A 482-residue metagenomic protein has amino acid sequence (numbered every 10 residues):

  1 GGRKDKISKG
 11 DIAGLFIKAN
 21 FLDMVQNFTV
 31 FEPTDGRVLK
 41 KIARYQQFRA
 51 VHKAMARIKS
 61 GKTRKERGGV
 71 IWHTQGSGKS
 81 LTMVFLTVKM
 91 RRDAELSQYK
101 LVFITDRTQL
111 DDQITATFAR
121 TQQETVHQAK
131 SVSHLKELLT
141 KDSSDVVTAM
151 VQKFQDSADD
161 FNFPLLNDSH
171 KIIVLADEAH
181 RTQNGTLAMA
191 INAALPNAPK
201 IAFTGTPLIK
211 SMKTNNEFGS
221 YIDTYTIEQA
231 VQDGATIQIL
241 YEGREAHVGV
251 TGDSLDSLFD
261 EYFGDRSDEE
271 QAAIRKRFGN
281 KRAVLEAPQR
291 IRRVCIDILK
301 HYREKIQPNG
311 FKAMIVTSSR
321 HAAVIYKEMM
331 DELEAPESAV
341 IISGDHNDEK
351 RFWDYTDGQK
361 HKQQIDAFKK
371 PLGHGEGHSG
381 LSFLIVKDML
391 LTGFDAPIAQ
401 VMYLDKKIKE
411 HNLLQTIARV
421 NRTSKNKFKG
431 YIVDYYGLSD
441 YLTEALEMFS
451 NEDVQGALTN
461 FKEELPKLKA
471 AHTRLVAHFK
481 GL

Functional and structural regions predicted by a protein language model:
G1-K100, Q109, Q113-E124, D142-S143 (+3 more regions): ATP-dependent helicase/translocase motor core
K6, K213-G310, K327-E332: Interdomain helical connector at the RecA1-RecA2 junction of SF1/SF2 helicase-like NTPases
Q75, E178-R181, A194-S211, G234: Conserved helicase ATPase motor motifs in RecA-like P-loop NTPase domains
A119-D159: Inter-Walker segment of RecA-like/P-loop motor cores
D145, R277-V386: Conserved C-terminal RecA-like helicase domain
V146-A176, R181-A190, Q363-I365, V386-D388: Conserved RecA-like ASCE ATPase "motif II neighborhood" in helicase/translocase motors
L384-V386, L390-K407, N412-Q415, G430-D434: A short beta-strand element within the Helicase C-terminal
S424-L482: Long, hydrophobic alpha-helical segments
